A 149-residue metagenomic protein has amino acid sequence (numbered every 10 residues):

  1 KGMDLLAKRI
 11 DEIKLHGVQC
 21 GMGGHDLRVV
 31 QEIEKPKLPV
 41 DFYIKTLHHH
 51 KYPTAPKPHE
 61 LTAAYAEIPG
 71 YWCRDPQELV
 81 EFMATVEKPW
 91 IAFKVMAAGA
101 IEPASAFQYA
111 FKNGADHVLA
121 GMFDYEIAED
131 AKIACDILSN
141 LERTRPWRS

Functional and structural regions predicted by a protein language model:
K1, H50-K51, W72, A97-I101 (+1 more regions): Short, small-residue-enriched loops and turns at beta-alpha junctions that line or gate enzyme active sites
K1-D41: Glycine/proline-rich, positively charged, aromatic-decorated active-site loop/lid region on the catalytic face
K1-G2, Q19-D26, I44-H49, E67-C73 (+1 more regions): Catalytic beta/alpha-barrel core
G2-M3, K35-L38, K57-H59, A104-F107 (+1 more regions): Short, glycine/charged-enriched secondary-structure capping and boundary segments
K8, Q77-A92, M96-S149: Structured C-terminal cap/extension of enzyme domains
K14-L15, K35-I44, V86-P89, K112-H117: Glycine-enriched alpha-helix->loop->beta-strand junction motifs that scaffold or abut catalytic
D26-Q31, H48-Y52, A98: Short, catalytically relevant binding-site loops at active-site mouths
E34-G70, E81: Histidine/lysine/aspartate-rich catalytic loop segments that bind and position anionic ligands
